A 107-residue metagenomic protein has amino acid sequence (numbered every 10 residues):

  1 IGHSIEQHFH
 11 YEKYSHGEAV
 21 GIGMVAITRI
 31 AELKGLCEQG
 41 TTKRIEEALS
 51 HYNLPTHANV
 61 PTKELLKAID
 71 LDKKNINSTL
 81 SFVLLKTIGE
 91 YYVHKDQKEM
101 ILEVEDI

Functional and structural regions predicted by a protein language model:
I1-K63: Active-site segments that bind and position negatively charged phosphate/pyrophosphate groups
L36-I107: C-terminal charged capping/lid subdomain of soluble metabolic enzymes
